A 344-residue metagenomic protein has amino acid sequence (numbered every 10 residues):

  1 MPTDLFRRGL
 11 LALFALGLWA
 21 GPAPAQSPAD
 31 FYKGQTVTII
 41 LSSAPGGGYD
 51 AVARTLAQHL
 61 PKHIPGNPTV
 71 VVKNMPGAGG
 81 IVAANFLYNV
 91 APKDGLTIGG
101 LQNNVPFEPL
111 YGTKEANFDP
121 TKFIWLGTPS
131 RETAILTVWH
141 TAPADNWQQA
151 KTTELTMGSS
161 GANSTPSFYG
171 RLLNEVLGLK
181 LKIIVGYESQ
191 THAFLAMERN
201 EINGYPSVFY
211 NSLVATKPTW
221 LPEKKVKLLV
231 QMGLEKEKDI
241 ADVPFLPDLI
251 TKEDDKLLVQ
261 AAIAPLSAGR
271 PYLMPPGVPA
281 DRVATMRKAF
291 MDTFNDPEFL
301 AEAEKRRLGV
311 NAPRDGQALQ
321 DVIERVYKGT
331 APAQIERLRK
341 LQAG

Functional and structural regions predicted by a protein language model:
M1-L11: Bacterial N-terminal signal peptides that target proteins for export
G9-G21: Bacterial N-terminal signal peptides
S27-T38: Short N-terminal segments immediately surrounding and downstream of signal-peptide cleavage
K33-Q35, P222-K225, L249, S267 (+1 more regions): An extracytoplasmic/periplasmic, membrane-proximal ligand-sensing/linker region
V37, K62-N67, F86-T97, V105-R199 (+3 more regions): Hinge/capping helix and adjacent helix->loop/strand transition within the periplasmic-binding protein
T38-A53, P76-G79, G158-T165: Extracytoplasmic "Venus flytrap"
T69-G77, G158-S160, L181-S189, S207-V208 (+1 more regions): Short beta-strand-to-loop elements that line the ligand-binding cleft of bilobed periplasmic-binding protein-like
N103-K114, S167, R171-V176, G204-L249: A ligand-binding cleft/hinge motif common to bilobed small-molecule-binding domains
